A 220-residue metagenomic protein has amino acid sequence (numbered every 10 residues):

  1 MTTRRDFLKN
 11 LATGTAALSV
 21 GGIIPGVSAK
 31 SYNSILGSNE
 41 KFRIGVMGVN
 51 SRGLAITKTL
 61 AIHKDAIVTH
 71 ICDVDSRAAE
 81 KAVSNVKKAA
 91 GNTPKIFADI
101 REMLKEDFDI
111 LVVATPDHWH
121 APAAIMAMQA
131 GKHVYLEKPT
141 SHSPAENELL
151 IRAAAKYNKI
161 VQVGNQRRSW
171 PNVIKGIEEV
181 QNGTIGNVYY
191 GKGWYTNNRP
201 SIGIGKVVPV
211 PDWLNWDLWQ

Functional and structural regions predicted by a protein language model:
M1-L136, A145-I160: N-terminal glycine-/serine-/threonine-rich beta1-alpha1-beta2 phosphate-ribose binding loop of Rossmann-like
H133-Y135, T140-W213, L218: A contiguous active-site-proximal alpha/beta segment in oxidoreductase catalytic domains
